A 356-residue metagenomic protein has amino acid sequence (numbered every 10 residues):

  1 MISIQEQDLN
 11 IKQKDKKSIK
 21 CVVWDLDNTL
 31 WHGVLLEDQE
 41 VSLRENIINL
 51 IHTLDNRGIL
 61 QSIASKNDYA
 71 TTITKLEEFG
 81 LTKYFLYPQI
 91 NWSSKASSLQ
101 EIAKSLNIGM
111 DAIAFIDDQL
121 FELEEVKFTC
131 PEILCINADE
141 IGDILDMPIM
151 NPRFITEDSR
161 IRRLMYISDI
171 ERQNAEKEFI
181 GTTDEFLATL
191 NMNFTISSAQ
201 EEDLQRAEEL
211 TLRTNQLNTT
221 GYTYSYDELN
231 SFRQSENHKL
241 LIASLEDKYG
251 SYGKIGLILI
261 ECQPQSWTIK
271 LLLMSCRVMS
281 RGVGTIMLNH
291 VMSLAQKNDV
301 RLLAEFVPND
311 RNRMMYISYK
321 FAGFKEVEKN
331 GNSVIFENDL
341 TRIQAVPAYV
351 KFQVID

Functional and structural regions predicted by a protein language model:
M1-W24: Non-catalytic pre-domain segments flanking phosphatase-related domains
I19-L35: Asp-based phosphoryl-transfer active-site loop
L35-E45, I90-W92, A199, L217-G221 (+5 more regions): Short, contiguous acidic/charged loop-to-helix segments that flank catalytic cores in large enzymes
I47-E77, P88-S93, R206, T220-Y224 (+3 more regions): Substrate-recognition element of Asp-dependent hydrolases with the DxDx(T/V) motif
L99-L120, V126: Conserved Lys-Pro-Asp/Glu-containing loop-to-beta segment of HAD-superfamily phosphomonoesterases, centered on
S105, K127, I133-L190, S293-D356: Terminal substrate-recognition subdomain of acyl/acetyltransferases
N191-T223: Short amphipathic alpha-helix that is part of the acyltransferase structural core
L245, K254-K329: Acyl-donor binding region in acyl/amide transferases
